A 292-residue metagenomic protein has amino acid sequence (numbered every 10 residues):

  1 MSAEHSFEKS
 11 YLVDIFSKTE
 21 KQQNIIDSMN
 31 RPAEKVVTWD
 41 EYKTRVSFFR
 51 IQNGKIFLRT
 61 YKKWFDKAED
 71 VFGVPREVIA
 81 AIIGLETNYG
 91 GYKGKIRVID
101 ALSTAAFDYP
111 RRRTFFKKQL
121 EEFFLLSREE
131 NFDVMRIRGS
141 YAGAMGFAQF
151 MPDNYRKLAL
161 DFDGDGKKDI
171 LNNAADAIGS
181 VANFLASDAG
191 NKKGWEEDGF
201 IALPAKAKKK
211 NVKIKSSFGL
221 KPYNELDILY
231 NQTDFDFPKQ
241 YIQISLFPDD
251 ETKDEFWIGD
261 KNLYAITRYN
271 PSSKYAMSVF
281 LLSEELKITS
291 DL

Functional and structural regions predicted by a protein language model:
S2-E69: An acidic, Gly/Ser/Thr/Pro-rich helix-cap/linker signature
E4-S10, D188-E197, D291-L292: Surface-exposed helix-capping loop/turn segments at secondary-structure junctions
S10, R76-A80, M277: Short, solvent-exposed positions on alpha-helices
I15-K18, A81-L85, L282: Short acidic/histidine-centered micro-motifs embedded in hydrophobic/aromatic stretches that mark compact functional
E20, E86-G90, A144, I228-Y230 (+4 more regions): Solvent-exposed loop/turn segments at secondary-structure junctions within structured extracellular/periplasmic domains
E41-A182, A186: Acidic/His-rich structured neighborhood in mature extracellular/periplasmic domains
V134, R138-E251: Flexible, glycine-rich surface segments
Y241-L292: C-terminal functional modules
